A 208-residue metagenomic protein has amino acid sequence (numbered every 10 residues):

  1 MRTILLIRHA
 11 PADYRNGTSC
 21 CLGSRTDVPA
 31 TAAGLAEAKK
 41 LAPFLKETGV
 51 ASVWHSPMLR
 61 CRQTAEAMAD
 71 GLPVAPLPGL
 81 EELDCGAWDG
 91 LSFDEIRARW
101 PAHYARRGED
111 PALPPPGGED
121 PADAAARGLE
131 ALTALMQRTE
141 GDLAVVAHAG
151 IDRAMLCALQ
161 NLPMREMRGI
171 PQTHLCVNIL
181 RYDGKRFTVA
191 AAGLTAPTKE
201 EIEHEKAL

Functional and structural regions predicted by a protein language model:
M1-V50, E66, L91, G184-L208: An N-terminal RHG(E/S)-centered segment typical of histidine phosphatases
I4, E140-V146: Residue-level preference for the first positions of well-ordered beta-strands
A10, D142, A149: Active-site metal-binding loops of divalent metal-dependent hydrolases
K39-Y104: Phosphate-coordination/substrate-recognition cap region in phosphate-metabolizing enzymes
K46-G49, L135-G141: Glycine-rich phosphate-binding loop signature in dinucleotide/nucleotide-binding domains
H55-S56, A126, V146-A147: Short beta-strand scaffold positions
H103-D123: Short glycine/proline- and acidic residue-enriched helix-loop micro-motifs that form flexible lids or anion-recognition
P163-T188: Domain-level recognition of soluble alpha/beta enzyme cores, biased toward histidine phosphatases/phosphomutases
